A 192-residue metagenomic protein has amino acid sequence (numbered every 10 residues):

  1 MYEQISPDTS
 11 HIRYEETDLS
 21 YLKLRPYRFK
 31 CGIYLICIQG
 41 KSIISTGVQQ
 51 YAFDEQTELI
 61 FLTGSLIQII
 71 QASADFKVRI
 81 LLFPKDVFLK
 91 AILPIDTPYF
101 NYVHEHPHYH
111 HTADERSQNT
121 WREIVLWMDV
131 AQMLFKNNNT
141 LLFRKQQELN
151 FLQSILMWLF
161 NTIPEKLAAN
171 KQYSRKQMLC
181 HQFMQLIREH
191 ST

Functional and structural regions predicted by a protein language model:
M1-S10, I70-N137: A hydrophobic/aromatic-rich effector-binding and dimerization subdomain of bacterial HTH-type transcriptional regulators
M1-T57, G64: Generic protein-terminus/edge-of-domain signal
K30-C31, D75-K77, K145: A structure-centric signal for secondary-structure junctions around beta-strands
K41, L66, K85-V87: Short, glycine/serine-rich, charged loops/turns that create anion-binding and catalytic segments at active sites
I43-S45, I67-A74: Short beta-strand His + acidic residue motifs that chelate non-heme Fe in jelly-roll/DSBH and cupin folds
F61-L62, F83: A conserved hydrophobic position in a structured secondary element of the catalytic/binding core that shapes
A113-Q118, N138-E148, L159-T192: Short, Lys/Arg-enriched, Trp-marked, Pro/Gly-tolerant hinge/linker segments that flank
I124, M128-Q132, E148, L152-F160 (+1 more regions): Hydrophobic alpha-helical core bundles mediating ligand binding, dimerization, or RNAP-core interactions
